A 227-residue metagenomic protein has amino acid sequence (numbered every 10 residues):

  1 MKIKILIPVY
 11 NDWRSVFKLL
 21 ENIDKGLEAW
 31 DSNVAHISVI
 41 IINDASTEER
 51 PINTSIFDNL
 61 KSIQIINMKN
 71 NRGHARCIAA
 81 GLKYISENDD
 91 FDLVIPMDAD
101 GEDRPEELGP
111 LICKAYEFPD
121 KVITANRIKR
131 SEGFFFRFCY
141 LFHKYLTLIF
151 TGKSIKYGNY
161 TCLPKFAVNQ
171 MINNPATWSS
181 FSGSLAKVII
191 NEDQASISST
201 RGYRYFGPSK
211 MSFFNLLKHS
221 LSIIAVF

Functional and structural regions predicted by a protein language model:
M1-I3, R14-S15, E21-N22, S32 (+3 more regions): Hydrophobic helical membrane-anchoring modules
Y10: A short, exposed helix-loop element centered on a Lys and neighboring polar residues
G26-V34, Y84-D92: Alpha-helix termini
D31-S46, N67-M68: Short beta-strand/loop segment that forms part of the nucleotide-sugar
I37, I63, D120: Short, conserved active-site loop motifs that form the nucleotide-linked donor/cofactor pocket
N43-I52, G101-E102: A conserved acidic beta->alpha catalytic loop
M68-N70, H74-Y84, L93, E102-S179 (+2 more regions): Acceptor/aglycone-binding surface of glycosyltransferases and processive sugar-polymer synthases
